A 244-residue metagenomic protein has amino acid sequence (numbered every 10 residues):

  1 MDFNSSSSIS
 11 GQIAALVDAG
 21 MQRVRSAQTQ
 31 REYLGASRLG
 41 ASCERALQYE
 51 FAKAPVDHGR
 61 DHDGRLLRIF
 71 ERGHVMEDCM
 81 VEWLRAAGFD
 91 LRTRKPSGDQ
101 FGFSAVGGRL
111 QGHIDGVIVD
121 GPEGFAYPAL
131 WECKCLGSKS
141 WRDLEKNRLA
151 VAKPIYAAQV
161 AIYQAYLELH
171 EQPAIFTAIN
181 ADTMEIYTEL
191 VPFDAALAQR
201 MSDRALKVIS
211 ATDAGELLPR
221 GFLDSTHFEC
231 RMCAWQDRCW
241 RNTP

Functional and structural regions predicted by a protein language model:
M1-L130, G137-K139, A150: Metal-dependent nuclease catalytic cores that hydrolyze phosphodiester bonds in DNA/RNA, characterized by
N4-S5, D143-A157, I162-P244: Metal-dependent nuclease catalytic regions and adjoining charged, substrate-binding loops involved in nucleic-acid end
C79, C133-C135, C230, C239: Generic recognition of cysteine residues
A126-C133, E171-T177: Conserved active-site beta-strand-loop modules that form the wall/rim of enzyme catalytic pockets and either contain
C135-G137, N180: Short, histidine-centered active-site or binding-site loop motifs used for metal coordination, general acid-base
